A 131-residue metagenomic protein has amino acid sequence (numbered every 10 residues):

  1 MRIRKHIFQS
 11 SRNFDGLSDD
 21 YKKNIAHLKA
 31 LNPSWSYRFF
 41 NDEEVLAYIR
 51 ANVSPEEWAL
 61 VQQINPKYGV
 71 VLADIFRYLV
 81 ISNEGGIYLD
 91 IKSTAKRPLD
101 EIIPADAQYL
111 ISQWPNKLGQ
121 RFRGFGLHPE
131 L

Functional and structural regions predicted by a protein language model:
M1-E56: N-terminal anchoring/stem segment of glycosyltransferases
H6, Y109-L110, L131: Generic structural signal for residues positioned in beta-strands
F14-Y21, P66-D74, E130: Aromatic-acidic/polar surface patches that form glycan- and anion
A30-P33, P66, E101-A105: Secondary-structure boundary motif
I49-V71: ATP-dependent phospho-/nucleotidyl transfer catalytic cores
R50-N52, D100-E101, F122-G124: Short aromatic-enriched loop/helix-cap "lid" or pocket-rim segments at secondary-structure transitions that line
V71-G119: GT-A fold catalytic core of metal-dependent nucleotide-sugar glycosyltransferases, centered on the diacidic
K117, R121-L131: Short, intrinsically disordered, charge-balanced linker/junction segments flanking boundaries in proteins
